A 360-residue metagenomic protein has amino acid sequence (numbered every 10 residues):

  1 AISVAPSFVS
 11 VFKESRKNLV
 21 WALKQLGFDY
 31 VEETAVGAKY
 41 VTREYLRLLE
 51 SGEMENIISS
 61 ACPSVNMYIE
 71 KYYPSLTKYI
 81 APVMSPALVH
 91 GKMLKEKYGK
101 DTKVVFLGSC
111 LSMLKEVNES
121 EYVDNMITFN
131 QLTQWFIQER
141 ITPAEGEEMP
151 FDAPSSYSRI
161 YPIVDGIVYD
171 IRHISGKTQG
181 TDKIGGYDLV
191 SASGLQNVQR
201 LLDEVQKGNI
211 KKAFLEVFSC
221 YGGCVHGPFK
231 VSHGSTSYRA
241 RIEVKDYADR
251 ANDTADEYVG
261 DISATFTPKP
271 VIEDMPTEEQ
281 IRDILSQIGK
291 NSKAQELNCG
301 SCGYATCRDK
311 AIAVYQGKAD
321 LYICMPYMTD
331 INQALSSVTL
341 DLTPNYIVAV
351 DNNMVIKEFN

Functional and structural regions predicted by a protein language model:
A1-S286, A305-Q316: Iron-sulfur-associated redox domains of electron-transfer enzymes in respiratory and anaerobic energy metabolism
L202, L297, L335-S337: Generic recognition of flexible, low-complexity loop/linker segments
A213-E216, S292-Q295, G303, D320 (+1 more regions): Short metal-coordination and nucleic-acid-contact micro-motifs, chiefly zinc-binding Cys/His arrays
Y221, G300, M325: Cys/His/Pro-rich metal-binding microdomains
L285-N298: Ferredoxin-like iron-sulfur electron-transfer modules
G300-Y304, V350: Conserved phosphate/pyrophosphate-binding and hydrolysis machinery centered on Walker-type P-loop NTPases, extending
V314-D330: Short, structured interface segments
I331-N360: Sensory modules in modular signal-transduction proteins
